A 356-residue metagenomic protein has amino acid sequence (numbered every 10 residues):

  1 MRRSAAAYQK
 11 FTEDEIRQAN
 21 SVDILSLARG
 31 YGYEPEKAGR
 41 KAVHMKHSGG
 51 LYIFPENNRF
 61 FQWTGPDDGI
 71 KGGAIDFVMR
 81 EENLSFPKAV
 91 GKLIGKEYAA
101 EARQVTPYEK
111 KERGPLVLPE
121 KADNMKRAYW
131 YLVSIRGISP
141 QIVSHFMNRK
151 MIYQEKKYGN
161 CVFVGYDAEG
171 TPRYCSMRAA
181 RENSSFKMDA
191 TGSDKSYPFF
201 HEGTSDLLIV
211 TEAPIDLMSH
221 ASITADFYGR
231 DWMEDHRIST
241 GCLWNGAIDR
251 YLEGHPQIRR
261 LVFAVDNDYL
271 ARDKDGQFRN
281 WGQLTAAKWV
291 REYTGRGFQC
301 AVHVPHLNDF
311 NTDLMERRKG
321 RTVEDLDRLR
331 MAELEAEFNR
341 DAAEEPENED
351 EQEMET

Functional and structural regions predicted by a protein language model:
M1-A102: N-terminal structured subdomain of primase-like DNA metabolism proteins
M1-A7, Y108-D194, F199-E202: Basic, glycine-enriched DNA-binding surface that flanks or lies within the catalytic cores of DNA
M1-I16, F61, G69-G72, D206 (+1 more regions): TOPRIM fold recognition
Y31, E81-E82, R136, T224 (+1 more regions): A broad structural signal for alpha-helix termini and local helix breaks/kinks
Y33, L84, G137-I138, L208: Helix N-cap/coil-helix junction residues
P55-E56, Y153-G254: Phosphate-handling DNA/RNA-contact segment within nucleic-acid enzymes
Q62-G65, V78, L132, F163 (+5 more regions): Terminal peptide-recognition signature
